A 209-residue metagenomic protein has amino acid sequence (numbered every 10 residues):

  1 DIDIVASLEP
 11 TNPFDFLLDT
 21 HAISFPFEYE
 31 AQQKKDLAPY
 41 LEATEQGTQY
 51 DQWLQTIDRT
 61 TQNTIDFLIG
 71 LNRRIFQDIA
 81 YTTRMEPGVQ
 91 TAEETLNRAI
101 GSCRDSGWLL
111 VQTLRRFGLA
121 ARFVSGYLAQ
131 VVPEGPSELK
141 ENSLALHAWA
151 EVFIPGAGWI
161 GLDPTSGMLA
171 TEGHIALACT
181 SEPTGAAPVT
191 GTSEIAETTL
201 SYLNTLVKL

Functional and structural regions predicted by a protein language model:
D1-L8: Short, hydrophobic/aromatic-enriched beta-strand segments in well-ordered soluble domains
L8, H21-G101, S181-P183, I195-T199 (+1 more regions): Secondary-structure boundary elements
N12-D15, I160: Short, conserved charged micro-motifs
F14-A22: "Short basic amphipathic alpha-helical interaction patches in structured regions
R73, D105-E194: Hydrophobic/aromatic-rich core segments of domains that either
